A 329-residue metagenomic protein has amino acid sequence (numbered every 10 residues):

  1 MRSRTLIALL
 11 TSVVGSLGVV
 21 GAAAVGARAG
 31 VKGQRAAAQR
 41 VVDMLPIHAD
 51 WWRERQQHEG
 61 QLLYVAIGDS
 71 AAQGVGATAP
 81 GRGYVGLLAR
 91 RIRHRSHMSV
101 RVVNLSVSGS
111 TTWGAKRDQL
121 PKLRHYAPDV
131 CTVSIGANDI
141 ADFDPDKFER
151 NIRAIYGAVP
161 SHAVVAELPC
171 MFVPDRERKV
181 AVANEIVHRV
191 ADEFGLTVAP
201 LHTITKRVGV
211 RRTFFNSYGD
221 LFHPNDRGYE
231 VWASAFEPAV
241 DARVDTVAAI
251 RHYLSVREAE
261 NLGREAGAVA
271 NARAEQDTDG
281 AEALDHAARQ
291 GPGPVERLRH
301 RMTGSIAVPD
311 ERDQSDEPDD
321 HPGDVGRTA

Functional and structural regions predicted by a protein language model:
M1-V65, V210, D241-A329: N-terminal secretory targeting modules
S3, Q61, N104, V164 (+1 more regions): N-proximal short alpha-helices
I7, R82, D226, E230: Electropositive phosphate-/nucleotide-binding environments in soluble metabolic enzymes
T11-A29, H48-Q56, P80-R95, W113-D129 (+3 more regions): Short, charge-rich amphipathic segments
R53-Q57, Q61-L63, I92-R95, G195 (+1 more regions): Secondary-structure boundary/capping motif
E59-Q61, S99, P160: A structure-centric signal for secondary-structure junctions around beta-strands
L63-V65, A71-K147, V295-R299: Conserved SGNH/GDSL esterase-like catalytic core that processes O-acyl groups on lipids and polysaccharides
R117-A249, A281-A287, P292-R312, D324-T328: Alpha-helical cap/lid subdomain in secreted, periplasmic, or secretory-pathway luminal O-acyl-processing enzymes
